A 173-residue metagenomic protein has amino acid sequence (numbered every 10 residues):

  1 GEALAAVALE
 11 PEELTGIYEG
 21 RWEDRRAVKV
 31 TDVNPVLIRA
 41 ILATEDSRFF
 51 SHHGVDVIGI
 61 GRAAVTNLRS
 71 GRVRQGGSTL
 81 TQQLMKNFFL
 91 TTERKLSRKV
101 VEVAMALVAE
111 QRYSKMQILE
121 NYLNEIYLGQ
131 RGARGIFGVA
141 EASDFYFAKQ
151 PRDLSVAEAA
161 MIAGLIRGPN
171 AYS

Functional and structural regions predicted by a protein language model:
G1-S173: Juxtamembrane regions of bacterial inner-membrane/periplasmic proteins, predominantly the peptidoglycan biogenesis
